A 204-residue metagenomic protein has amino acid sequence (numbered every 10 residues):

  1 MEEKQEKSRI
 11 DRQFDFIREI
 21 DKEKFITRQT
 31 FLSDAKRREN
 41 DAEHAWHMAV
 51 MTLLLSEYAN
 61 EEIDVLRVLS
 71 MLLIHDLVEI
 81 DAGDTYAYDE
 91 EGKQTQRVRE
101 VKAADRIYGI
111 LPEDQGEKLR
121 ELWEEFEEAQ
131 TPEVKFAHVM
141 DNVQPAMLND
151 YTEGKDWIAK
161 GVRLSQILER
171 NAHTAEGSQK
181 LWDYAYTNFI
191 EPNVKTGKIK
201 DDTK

Functional and structural regions predicted by a protein language model:
M1-K204: Alpha-helical, largely C-terminal catalytic domains that coordinate divalent metal ions via clustered Asp/Glu/His
